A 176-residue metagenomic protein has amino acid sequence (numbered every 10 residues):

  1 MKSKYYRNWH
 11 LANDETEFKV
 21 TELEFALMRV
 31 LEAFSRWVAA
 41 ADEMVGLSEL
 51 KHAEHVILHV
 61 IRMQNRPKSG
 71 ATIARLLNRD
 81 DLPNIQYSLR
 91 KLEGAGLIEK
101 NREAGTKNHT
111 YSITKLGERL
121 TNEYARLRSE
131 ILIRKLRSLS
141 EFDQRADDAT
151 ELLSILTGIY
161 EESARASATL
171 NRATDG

Functional and structural regions predicted by a protein language model:
M1-S48, L97: N-terminal leader segment of winged-helix/HTH proteins
L11-N13, N78-D81: Short, flexible, glycine-rich and Lys/Arg-enriched loop motifs at helix boundaries that contact anionic partners
A26, V56-V60, R119: Pre-recognition alpha-helix immediately N-terminal to the DNA-recognition helix within helix-turn-helix or winged-helix
E32, H59-M63, A125: Short, locally clustered residues in the helix-turn-helix/winged-helix DNA-binding domain
A39-D80: N-terminal helix-turn-helix DNA-binding core of bacterial DNA-binding proteins
R79-G94: Short amphipathic alpha-helical interaction segments
K91-D147: Charged, amphipathic alpha-helical coiled-coil/dimerization segments
R126-G176: Terminal interaction helix/tail motif
